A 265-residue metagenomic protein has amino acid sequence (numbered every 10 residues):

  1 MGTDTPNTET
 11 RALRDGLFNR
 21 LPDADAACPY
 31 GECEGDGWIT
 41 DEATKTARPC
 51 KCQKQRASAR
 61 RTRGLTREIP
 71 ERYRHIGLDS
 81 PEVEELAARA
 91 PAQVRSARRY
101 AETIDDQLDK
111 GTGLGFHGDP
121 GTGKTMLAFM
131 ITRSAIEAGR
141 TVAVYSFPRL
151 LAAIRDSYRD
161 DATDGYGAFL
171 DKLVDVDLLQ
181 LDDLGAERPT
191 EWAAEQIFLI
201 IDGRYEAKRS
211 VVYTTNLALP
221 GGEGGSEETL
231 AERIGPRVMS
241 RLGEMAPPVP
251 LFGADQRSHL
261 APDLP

Functional and structural regions predicted by a protein language model:
C28-E71: Interdomain "pre-motor" coupling segment immediately N-terminal to P-loop NTPase/helicase cores
E82-L114: Pre-Walker A (pre-P-loop) alpha-helix and adjacent loop at the N terminus of AAA/AAA+ ATPase modules, a conserved
R89-R95, I136-D175: Short glycine-rich substrate-engagement loop in P-loop NTPases that contacts/grips substrate
D106-A128: Walker A/P-loop nucleotide-binding motif
T125-R140: P-loop NTPase Walker A phosphate-binding motif
R140-T141, D175-L178, A207-Y213: Loop/turn-to-beta-strand initiation segments
L150-Y158, L184-P265: Replace "adjacent to P-loop NTPase cores in ATP/GTP-dependent enzymes" with "adjacent to NTP-binding cores
